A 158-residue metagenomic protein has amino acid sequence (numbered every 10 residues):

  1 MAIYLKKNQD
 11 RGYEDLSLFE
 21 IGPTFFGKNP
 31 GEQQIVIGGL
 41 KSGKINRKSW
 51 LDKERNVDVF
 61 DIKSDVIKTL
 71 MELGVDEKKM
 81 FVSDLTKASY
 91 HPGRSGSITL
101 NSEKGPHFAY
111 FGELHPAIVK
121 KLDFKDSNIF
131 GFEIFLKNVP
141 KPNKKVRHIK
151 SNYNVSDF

Functional and structural regions predicted by a protein language model:
A2-F158: Extended beta-strand-rich architecture
